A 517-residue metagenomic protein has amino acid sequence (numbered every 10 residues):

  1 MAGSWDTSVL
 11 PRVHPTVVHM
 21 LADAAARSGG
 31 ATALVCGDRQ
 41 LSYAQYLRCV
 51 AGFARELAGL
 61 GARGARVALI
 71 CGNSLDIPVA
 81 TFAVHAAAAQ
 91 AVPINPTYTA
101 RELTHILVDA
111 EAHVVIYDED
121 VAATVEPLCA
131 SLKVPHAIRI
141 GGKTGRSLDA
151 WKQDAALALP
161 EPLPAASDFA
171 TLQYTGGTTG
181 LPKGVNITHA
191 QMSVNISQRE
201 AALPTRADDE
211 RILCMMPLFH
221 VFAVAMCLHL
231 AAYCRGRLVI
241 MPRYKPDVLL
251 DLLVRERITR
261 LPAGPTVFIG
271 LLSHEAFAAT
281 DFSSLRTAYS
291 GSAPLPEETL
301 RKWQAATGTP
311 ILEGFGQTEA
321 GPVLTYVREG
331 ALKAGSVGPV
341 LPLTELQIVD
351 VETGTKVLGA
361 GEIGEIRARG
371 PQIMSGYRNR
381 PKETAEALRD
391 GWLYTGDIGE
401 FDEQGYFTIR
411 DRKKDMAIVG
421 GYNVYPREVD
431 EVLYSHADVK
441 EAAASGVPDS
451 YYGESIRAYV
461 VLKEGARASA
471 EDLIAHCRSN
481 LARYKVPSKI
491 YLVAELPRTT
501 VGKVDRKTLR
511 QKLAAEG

Functional and structural regions predicted by a protein language model:
V9-V13, A22, G30-G61, A65-S74 (+3 more regions): Conserved AMP-binding/adenylate-forming core of the ANL superfamily
H14, G30, A156-G176, L181 (+1 more regions): Conserved pre-ATP/AMP-binding loop-to-beta segment of ANL
S42-A44, A170-S197: Conserved AMP-binding A3 loop
I77, Y98, V115-Y117, G370 (+6 more regions): AMP-binding/adenylate-forming catalytic core of the ANL superfamily
D120-A166, G176, L181, H274: ANL superfamily adenylate-forming
S193-R211, V221-R260, H274: Conserved AMP-binding/adenylation subdomain of ANL enzymes
R255-A263, L272-K333, E345: Gly/Ser/Thr-rich phosphate-binding loop
P339-L343, G354-E386, Y422-V424: Conserved ATP/PPi-binding loop(s) of AMP-dependent carboxylate-activating enzymes
